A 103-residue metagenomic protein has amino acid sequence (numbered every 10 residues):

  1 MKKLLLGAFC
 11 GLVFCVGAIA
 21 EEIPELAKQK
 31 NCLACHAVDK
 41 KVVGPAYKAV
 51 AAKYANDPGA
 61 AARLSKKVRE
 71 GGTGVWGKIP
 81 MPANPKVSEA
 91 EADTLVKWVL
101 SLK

Functional and structural regions predicted by a protein language model:
K2-A8: Sec-dependent signal peptide recognition, specifically the positively charged N-region followed immediately by
F14-A20: Sec/Tat signal peptide C-region and signal peptidase I cleavage site
P24-A27: Immediate flanking context of iron-sulfur cluster ligation sites
K30-V38, L95: The canonical Cys-X-X-Cys-His
V43-Y54, K67-V96: Axial heme c-ligation environment in periplasmic c-type cytochrome domains
V99-K103: Short hydrophobic/aromatic patches at helix-to-coil boundaries
